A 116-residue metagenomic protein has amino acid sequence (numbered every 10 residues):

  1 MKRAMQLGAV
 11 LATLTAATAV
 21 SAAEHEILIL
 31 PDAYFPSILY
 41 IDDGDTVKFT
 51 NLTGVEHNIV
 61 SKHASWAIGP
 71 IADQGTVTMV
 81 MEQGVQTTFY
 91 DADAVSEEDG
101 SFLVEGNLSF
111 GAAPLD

Functional and structural regions predicted by a protein language model:
M1-G8: Bacterial N-terminal signal peptides that target proteins for export
A9-L14: Hydrophobic helical h-region of N-terminal Sec-dependent signal peptides in bacterial secretory/periplasmic proteins
A17-A19: N-terminal signal peptide c-region/cleavage motif recognized by signal peptidases
A22-G44: N-terminal edge beta-strand
E26, I71-D116: Extracellular/periplasmic metallocenter environments
S37-V55, T76-Q83, T87-T88: Beta-strand cores of secreted/periplasmic/IMS beta-sandwich domains, seen most often in copper-related folds
N58-I59, Y90: Beta-strand acidic-aromatic groove motif in beta-rich domains, primarily in extracellular
S61-W66: Short amphipathic beta-strand segments in non-cytosolic proteins
